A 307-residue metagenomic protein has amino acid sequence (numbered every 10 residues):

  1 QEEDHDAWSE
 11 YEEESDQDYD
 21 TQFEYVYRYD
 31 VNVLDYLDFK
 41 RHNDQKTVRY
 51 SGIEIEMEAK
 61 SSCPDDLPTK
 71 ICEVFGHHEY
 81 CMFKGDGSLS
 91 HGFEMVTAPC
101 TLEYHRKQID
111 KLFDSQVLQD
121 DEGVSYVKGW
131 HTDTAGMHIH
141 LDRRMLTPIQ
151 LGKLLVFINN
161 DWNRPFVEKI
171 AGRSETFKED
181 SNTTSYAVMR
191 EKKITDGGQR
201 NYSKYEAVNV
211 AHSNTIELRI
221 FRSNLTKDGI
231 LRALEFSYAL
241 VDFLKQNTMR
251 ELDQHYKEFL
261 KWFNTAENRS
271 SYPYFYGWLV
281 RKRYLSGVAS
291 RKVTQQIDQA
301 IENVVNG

Functional and structural regions predicted by a protein language model:
W8-V127, A207: Terminal catalytic/cofactor-binding subdomain
G52, G92, L151-N224, N303: Aromatic/basic-lined ligand-recognition segments that form π-stacking hydrophobic pockets flanked by Lys/Arg to engage
L67, E103-S115, R144-A171, T226-V241 (+2 more regions): Helical (often loop-to-helix) elements that flank the catalytic cores of nucleotide-handling enzymes
G92-E94, G129-L146, T215-R219: Histidine-centered divalent-metal-coordination microenvironment in nucleic-acid enzymes
L112-D133, R144-Q150, Q246-M249: Secondary-structure boundary elements
W130-H131, R164-F177, D242-F275, Y284: Flexible helix-coil linker/hinge segments at domain or subdomain boundaries
N214-L252: Beta-strand-rich recognition/accessory modules
R283, V288-G307: Charge-rich, low-complexity N-terminal segments
